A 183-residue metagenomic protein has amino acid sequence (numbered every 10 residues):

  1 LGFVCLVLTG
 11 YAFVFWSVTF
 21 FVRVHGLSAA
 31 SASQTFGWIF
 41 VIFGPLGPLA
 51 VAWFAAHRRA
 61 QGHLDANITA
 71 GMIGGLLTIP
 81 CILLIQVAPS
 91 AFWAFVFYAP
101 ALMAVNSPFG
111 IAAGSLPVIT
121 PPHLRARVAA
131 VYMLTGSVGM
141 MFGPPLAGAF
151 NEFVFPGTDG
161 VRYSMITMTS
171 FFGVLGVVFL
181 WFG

Functional and structural regions predicted by a protein language model:
L1-P48, V105-F109, A113, M140-A147: Extracytoplasmic gate region of multi-pass secondary transporters
S28, A66-T69, A149-F172: A membrane-interface helix-boundary motif in multi-pass transporters
S33-Q34, M72, A126, A130: Conserved glycine-rich helix-kink/hinge and helix-boundary motifs of the Major Facilitator Superfamily
G47-H63, N151-E152: Helix-to-loop junctions at the C-terminal end of transmembrane segments in multipass secondary transporters
R59-Q61, L116-R125, F155-P156: Paired intracellular helix-loop junctions of major facilitator superfamily
L64-A112: C-terminal transmembrane helical hairpin of 12-TM major facilitator-type secondary transporters
I79-A88, I166-G183: Multi-pass alpha-helical transporter architecture, strongest for 12-TM Major Facilitator/SLC carriers used
H123-F155: A late C-terminal transmembrane helix in Major Facilitator Superfamily
